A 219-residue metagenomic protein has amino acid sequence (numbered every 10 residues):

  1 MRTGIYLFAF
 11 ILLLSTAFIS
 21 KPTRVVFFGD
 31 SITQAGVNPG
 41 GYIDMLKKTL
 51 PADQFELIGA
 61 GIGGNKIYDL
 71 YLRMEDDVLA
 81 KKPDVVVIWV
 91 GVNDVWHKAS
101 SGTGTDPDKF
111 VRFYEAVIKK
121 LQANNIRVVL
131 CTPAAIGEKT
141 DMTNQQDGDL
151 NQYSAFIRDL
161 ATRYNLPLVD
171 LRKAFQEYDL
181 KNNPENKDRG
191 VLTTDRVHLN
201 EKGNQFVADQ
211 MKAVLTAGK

Functional and structural regions predicted by a protein language model:
M1-R24: Bacterial Sec-dependent signal peptides at the C-terminal "C-region" and cleavage site
Y6, P39, T49-D53: Non-catalytic interaction surface on structured domains
S20, D44-D53, D69-K219: Alpha-helical cap/lid subdomain in secreted, periplasmic, or secretory-pathway luminal O-acyl-processing enzymes
T23-N38, G63-K66, V95: Catalytic nucleophile-elbow at a beta strand-turn-alpha helix junction centered on a G-D-S/GDSL motif, marking
F27-F28, G59, L130, T193: A structural signal for the hydrophobic beta-strands that form the central parallel beta-sheet of Rossmann-like
T33-Q34, G59-G61, L130, H198: Short catalytic-loop micro-motif centered on adjacent basic/acidic residues
D53-K66: A short beta-strand-loop structural module common to alpha/beta enzyme folds
